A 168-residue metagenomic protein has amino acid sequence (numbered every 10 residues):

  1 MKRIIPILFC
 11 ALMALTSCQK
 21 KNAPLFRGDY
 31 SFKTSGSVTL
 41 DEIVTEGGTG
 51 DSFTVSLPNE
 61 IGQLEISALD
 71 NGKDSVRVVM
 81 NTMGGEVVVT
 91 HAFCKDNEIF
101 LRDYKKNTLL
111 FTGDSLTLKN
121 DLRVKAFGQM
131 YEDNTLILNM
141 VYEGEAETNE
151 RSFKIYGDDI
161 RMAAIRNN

Functional and structural regions predicted by a protein language model:
M1-C18: Sec-dependent bacterial lipoprotein signal peptides
C18-K33: N-terminal helix-cap/turn-to-beta initiation motif at the start of protein domains
A23-F26, C94-I99, Y131-L136: Edge/loop elements at the starts and ends of beta-strands within beta-rich repeat scaffolds
K33-T39, M83-G85: Hydrophobic lipid-interacting interfaces of membrane-associated proteins
G36-D51, L110-T117, E143-I155: Flexible, membrane-facing loop/turn or short amphipathic-helix motifs that contact lipid bilayers or gate lipid-binding
D51-F53, V87-T90, F153-M162: Short beta-strand segments
L57-A126: Predominantly extracellular/secreted and cell-surface proteins with exposed, flexible low-complexity segments
N134-N168: Edge beta-strand at a domain terminus
